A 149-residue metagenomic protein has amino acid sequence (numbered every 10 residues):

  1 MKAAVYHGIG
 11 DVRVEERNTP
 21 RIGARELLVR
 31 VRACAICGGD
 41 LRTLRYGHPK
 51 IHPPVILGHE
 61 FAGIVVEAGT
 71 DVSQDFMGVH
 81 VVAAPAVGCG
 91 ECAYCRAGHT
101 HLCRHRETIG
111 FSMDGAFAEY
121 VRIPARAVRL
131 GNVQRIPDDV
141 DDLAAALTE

Functional and structural regions predicted by a protein language model:
M1-K2: Extreme N-terminal starter segment of soluble prokaryotic enzymes
V5-H7, R45, V65, R96: Residue-level signal for short segments within beta-strands and strand-turn junctions of well-structured beta-sheet
H7, N18-T19, H52-G58, I109-M113 (+1 more regions): Short Gly/Pro-enriched turn/cap motifs at secondary-structure boundaries
G8-G10, G23: Residue-level recognition of beta-strand termini and adjacent short loop/turns
D11-E15, G38-G39: Short N-terminal binding/cap micro-motifs at the start of the first secondary-structure element
P20-C34, G47-A93, H101, P137-D139: Glycine-rich beta-strand-centered segment in the early N-terminal region that forms part of a ligand/cofactor-binding
G39-R45: Cytochrome P450 core scaffold surrounding the K-helix E-X-X-R motif and the conserved "meander" helix-loop region
C89-E149: NAD(P)H dinucleotide-binding glycine-rich loop of Rossmann-like/cofactor-binding domains, especially the beta1-alpha1
